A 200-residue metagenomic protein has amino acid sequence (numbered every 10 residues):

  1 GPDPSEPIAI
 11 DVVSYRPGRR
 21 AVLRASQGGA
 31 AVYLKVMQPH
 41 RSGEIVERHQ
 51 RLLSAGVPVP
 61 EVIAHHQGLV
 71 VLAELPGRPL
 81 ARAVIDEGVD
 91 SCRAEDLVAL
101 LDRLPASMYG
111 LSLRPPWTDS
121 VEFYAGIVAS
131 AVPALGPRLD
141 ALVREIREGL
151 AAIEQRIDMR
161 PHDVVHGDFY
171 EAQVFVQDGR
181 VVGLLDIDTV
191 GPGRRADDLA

Functional and structural regions predicted by a protein language model:
G1-D11, Y109-G167: An alpha-helical support segment within catalytic cores of ATP-dependent transferases
G1-P4, S14, L185, A200: Short intrinsically disordered, low-complexity coil segments enriched in acidic
D11-A129, P133, R180: ATP-binding pocket architecture of kinase catalytic cores
P17, I157-M159, F169, G179 (+1 more regions): A generic fold-level signal
P76, E171, T189: Short, glycine/acidic-enriched loop or turn micro-motifs at the edges of active sites
S91-A94, D140, D158-M159, D163 (+1 more regions): Short, solvent-exposed loop/helix junctions and linker helices that flank or host conserved functional motifs
H162-V164, Q177-A200: Active-site Asp-x-Gly
A172-V176: Hydrophobic residue at the +6 position relative to the catalytic HRD Asp in the kinase catalytic loop
